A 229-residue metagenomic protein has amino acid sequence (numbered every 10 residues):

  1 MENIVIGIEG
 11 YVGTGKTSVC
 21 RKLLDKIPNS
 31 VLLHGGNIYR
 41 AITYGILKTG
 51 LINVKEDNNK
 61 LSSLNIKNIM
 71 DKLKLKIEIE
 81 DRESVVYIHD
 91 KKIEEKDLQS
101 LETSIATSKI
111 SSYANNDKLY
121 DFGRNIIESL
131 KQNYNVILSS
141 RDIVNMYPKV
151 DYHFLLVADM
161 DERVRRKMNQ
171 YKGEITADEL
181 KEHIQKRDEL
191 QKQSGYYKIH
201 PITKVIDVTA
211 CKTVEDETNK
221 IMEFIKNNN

Functional and structural regions predicted by a protein language model:
I6-I8: Hydrophobic anchor at the beta1->P-loop junction of P-loop NTPases
Y11: P-loop (Walker A) phosphate-binding loop of NTP-binding proteins
T14: ATP-binding Walker
T17: Walker A/P-loop
K26-Q99: N-terminal phosphate/diphosphate-binding loop that engages ATP/GTP or pyrophosphate donors across diverse enzyme folds
N68-I69, E78-E80, G123-N133, S140-V150 (+1 more regions): Small-molecule kinase domains that catalyze NTP-dependent phosphoryl transfer to phosphate-bearing small molecules
I93-G173: ATP-dependent NMP and nucleoside kinases share a basic, alpha-helical "lid"
